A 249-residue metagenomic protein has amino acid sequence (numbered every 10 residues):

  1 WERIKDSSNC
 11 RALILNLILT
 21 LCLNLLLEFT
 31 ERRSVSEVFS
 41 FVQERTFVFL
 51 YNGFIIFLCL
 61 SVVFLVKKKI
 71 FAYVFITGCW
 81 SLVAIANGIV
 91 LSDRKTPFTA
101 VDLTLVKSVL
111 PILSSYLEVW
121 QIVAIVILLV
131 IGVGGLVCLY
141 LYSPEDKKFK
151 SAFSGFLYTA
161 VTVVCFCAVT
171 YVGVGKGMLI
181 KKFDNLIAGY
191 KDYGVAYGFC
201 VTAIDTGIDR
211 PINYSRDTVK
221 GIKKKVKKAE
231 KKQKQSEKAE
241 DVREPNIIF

Functional and structural regions predicted by a protein language model:
E2-Y193: Transmembrane and membrane-interface helices of multi-pass, inner-membrane envelope-modifying transferases
V172-F249: Soluble catalytic regions of membrane-associated enzymes that act on cell-envelope and secretory-pathway components
